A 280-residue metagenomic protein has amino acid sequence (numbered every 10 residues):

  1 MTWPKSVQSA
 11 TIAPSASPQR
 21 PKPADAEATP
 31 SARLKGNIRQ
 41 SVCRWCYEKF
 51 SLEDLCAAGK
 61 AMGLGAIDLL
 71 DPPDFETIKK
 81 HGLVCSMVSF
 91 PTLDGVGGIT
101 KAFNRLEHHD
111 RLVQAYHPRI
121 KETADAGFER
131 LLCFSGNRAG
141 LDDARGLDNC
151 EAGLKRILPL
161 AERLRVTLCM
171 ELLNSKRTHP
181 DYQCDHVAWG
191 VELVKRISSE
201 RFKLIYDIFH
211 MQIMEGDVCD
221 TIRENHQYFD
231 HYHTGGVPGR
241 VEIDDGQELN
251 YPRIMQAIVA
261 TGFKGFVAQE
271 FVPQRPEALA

Functional and structural regions predicted by a protein language model:
W3-Q8, I12-P18, K22-A61, D68 (+4 more regions): Histidine-acidic metal/acid-base catalytic patches
L34, A102-K203, I213: Active-site acidic/histidine proton-transfer and metal-coordination neighborhood in alpha/beta enzyme cores
P73-L83, L141: Active-site-adjacent beta->alpha loops and helix N-cap segments on the catalytic face of soluble alpha/beta enzymes
L83-D94, H226-G236: Non-cysteine beta-strand/loop elements that form the S-adenosyl-L-methionine
V84-V88, N104-L106, N149-C150, H186-A188 (+2 more regions): Short, hinge-like loop/turn segments at secondary-structure boundaries
C85-M87, M170, Y206, Q269: Hydrophobic residues in well-ordered beta-strands that form the structural core
G95-F103: Active-site gating loops and adjacent loop-to-helix segments of metal-dependent hydrolytic enzymes
